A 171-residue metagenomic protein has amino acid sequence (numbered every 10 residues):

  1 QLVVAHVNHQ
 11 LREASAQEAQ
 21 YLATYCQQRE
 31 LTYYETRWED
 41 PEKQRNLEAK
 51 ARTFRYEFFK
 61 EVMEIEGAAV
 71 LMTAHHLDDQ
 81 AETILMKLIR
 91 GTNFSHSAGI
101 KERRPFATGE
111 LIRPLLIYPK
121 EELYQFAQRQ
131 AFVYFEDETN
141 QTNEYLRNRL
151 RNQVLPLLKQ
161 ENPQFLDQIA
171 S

Functional and structural regions predicted by a protein language model:
Q1-N152, P156: Core alpha/beta nucleotide-donor-binding catalytic domains of modification enzymes
L158-S171: An accessory alpha-helical subdomain
